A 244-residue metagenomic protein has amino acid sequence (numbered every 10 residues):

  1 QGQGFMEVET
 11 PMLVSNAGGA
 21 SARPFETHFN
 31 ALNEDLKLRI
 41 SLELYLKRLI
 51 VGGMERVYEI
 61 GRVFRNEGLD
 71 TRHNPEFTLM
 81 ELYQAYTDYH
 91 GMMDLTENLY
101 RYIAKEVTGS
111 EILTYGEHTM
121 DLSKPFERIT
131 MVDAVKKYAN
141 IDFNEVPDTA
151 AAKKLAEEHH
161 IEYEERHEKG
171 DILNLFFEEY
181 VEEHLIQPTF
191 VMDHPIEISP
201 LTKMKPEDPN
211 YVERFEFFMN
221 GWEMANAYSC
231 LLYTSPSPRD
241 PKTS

Functional and structural regions predicted by a protein language model:
Q1-G91, R101, H160: Class II aminoacyl-tRNA synthetase-like tRNA-binding/catalytic domains
G18-P24, L42, Y102-W222, S229: Metal-assisted phosphate- and nucleotidyl-transfer catalytic regions
L49-I50, D70-T71, T202-M204, Y228-C230: Short conserved micro-motifs at the rims of enzyme active sites and ligand-binding pockets
G91-D94, I129-T130: Generic recognition of short, well-ordered alpha-helical interface segments
L95-L99: A non-catalytic, amphipathic alpha-helix used as a structural packing/dimerization or gating element in enzyme scaffolds
Y233-P238: Conserved small/polar residues in nucleotide/adenosyl-binding loops
